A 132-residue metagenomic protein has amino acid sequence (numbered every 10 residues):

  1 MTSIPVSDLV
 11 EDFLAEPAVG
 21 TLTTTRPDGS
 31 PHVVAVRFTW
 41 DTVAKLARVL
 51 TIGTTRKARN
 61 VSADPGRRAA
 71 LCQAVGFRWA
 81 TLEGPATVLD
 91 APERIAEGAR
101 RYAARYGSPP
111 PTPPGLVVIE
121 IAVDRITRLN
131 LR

Functional and structural regions predicted by a protein language model:
M1-E16: Extreme N-terminal tail/first-helix region
M1-P5, G76-R132: Charged, gly/pro-rich active-site loop segments
P17-G53, R68-L71, L82: Short beta-strand segments
